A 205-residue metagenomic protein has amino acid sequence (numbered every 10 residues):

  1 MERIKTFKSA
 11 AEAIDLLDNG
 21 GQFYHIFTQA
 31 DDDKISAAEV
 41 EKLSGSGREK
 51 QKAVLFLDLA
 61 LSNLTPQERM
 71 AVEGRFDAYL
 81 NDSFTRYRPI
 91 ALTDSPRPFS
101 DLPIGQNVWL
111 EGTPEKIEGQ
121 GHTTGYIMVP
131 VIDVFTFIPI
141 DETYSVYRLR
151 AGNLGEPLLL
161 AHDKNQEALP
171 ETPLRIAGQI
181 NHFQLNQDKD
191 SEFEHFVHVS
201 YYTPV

Functional and structural regions predicted by a protein language model:
M1-V205: OB-fold and OB-like single-stranded nucleic-acid-recognition modules and their adjacent interaction interfaces
